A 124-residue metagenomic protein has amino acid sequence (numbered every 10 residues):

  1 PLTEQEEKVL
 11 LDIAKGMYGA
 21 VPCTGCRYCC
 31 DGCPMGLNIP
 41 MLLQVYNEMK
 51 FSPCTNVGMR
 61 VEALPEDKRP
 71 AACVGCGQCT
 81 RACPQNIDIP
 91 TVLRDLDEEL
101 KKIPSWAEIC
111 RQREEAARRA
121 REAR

Functional and structural regions predicted by a protein language model:
P1-R124: Structured C-terminal cap/extension of enzyme domains
